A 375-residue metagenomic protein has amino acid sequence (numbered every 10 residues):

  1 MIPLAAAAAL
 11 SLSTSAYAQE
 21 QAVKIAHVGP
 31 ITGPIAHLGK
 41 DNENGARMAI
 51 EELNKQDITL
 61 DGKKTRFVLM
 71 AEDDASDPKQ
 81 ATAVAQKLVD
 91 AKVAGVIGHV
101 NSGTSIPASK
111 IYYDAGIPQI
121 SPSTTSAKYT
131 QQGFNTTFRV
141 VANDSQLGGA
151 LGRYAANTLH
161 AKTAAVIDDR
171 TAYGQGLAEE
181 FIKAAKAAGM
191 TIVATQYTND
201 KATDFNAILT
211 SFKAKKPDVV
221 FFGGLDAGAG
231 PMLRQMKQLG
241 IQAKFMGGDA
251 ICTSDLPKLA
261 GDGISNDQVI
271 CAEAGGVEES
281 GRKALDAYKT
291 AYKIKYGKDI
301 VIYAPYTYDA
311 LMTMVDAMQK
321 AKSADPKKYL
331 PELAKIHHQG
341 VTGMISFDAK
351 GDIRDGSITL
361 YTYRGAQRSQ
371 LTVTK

Functional and structural regions predicted by a protein language model:
M1-A6, Y17-K375: Extracytosolic ligand-binding ectodomains
A8-L10: Extended, low-hydrophobicity acidic Ser/Pro/Thr-rich
S13-S15: N-terminal signal peptide c-region/cleavage motif recognized by signal peptidases
